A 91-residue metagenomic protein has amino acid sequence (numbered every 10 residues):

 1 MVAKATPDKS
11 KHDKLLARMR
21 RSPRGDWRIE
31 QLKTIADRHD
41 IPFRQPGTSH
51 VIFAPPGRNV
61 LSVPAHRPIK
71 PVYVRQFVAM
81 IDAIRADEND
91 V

Functional and structural regions predicted by a protein language model:
M1-Q45, R58-V91: Basic nucleic-acid-binding interfaces
H50-A54: Minor-groove-contacting beta-hairpin "wing" of winged helix-turn-helix DNA-binding domains
